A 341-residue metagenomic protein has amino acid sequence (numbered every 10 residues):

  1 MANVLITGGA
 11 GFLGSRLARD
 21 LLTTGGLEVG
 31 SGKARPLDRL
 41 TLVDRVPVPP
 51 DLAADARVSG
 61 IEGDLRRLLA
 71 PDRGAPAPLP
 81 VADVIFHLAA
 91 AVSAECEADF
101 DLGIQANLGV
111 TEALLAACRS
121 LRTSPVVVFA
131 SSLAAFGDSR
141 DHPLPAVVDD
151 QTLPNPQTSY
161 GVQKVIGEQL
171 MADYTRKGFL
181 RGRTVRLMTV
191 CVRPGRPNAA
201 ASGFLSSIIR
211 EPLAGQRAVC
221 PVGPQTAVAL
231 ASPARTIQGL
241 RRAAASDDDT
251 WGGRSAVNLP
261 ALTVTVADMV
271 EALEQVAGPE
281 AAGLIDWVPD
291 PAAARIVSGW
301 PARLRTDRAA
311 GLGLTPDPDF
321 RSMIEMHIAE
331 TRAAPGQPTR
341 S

Functional and structural regions predicted by a protein language model:
A2-L27: N-terminal Rossmann NAD(P)H-binding glycine-rich loop of SDR-like oxidoreductase domains
E62-A106: NAD(P)H-binding glycine-rich loop region in Rossmannoid oxidoreductase-like domains and their noncatalytic homologs
E112-Q157: Conserved Rossmann-fold NAD(P)-dependent oxidoreductase catalytic core, especially the SDR/UDP-sugar
D141, N155-R183: Active-site Tyr-X1-5-Lys
A172-A227, P233-R235: NAD(P)-dependent short-chain dehydrogenase/reductase
C191-P194, C220-L230, A243, G252-V264: Glycine-rich Rossmann NAD(P)(H)-binding loop
P212, R235, G239-V297, A334-P338: Mid/C-terminal beta-alpha module of Rossmann-like enzyme folds, strongest in SDR-family dehydrogenases/epimerases
P289, P301-G311, T315-S341: Amphipathic terminal alpha-helices
